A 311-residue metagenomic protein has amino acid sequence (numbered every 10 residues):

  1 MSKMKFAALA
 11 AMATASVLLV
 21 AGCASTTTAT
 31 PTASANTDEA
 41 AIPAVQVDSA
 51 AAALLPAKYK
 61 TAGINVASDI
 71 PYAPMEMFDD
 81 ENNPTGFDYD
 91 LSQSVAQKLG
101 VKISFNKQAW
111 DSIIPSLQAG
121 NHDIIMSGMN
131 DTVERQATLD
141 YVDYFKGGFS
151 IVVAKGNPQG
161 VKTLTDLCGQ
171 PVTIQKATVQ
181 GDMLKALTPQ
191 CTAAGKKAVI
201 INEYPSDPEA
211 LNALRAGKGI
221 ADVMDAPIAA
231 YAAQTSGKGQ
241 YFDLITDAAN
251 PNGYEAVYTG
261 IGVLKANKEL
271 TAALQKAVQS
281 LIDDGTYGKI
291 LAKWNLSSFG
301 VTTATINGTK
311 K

Functional and structural regions predicted by a protein language model:
F6, V20-A33: Bacterial lipoprotein signal-peptidase II cleavage site
A24, N36-V45, D90, Q97 (+4 more regions): Extended ligand-binding regions for polar small-molecule ligands
A33-G128: Extracytoplasmic small-molecule ligand-binding "clamshell" domains of the periplasmic binding protein/Venus flytrap
A40-S49, A53-L55, V179-V199, Q275-K311: Ligand-binding clefts/hinges and TM-proximal coupling segments of bilobed small-molecule sensing domains
I70-A73, P84-Q97, S150-S206, L211 (+1 more regions): Bilobed "Venus flytrap"/periplasmic-binding protein-like clamshell domains and structurally analogous long
K102-D166: Acidic, polar ligand-binding/catalytic clefts
M129-Q136, L184-L187, I220-E255: A ligand-binding cleft/hinge motif common to bilobed small-molecule-binding domains
K146-V153, G237-K276, S297-K311: Periplasmic-binding protein-like
